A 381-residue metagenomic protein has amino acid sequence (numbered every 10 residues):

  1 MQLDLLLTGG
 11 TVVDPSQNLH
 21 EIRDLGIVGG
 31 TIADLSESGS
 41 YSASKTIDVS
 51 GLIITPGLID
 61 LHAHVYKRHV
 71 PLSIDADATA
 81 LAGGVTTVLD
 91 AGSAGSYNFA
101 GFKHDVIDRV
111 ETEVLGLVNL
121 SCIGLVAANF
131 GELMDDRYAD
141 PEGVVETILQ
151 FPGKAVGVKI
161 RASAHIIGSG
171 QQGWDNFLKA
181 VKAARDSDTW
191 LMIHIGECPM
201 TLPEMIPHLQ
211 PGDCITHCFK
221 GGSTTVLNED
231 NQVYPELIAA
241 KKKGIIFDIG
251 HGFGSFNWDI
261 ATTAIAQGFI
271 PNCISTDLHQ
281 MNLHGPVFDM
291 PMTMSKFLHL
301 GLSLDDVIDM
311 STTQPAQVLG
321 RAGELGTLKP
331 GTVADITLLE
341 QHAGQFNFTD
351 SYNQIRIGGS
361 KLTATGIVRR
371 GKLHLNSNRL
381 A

Functional and structural regions predicted by a protein language model:
M1-T55: Histidine-rich, glycine-flanked metal-binding segment
G10, V333-A381: C-terminal cap of metal-dependent C-N hydrolases
Y41, V49-R109: Metal-associated gating/positioning segment near the N- to mid-region
I59-A63, V88-D90, V114-V118, V156-I160 (+4 more regions): Hydrophobic faces of well-ordered beta-strands that scaffold small-molecule active sites in alpha/beta enzyme cores
H69-D77, R137-I148, P199-M205: Short, acidic/polar
G83-L89, S93-A94, R109-D136, K159-A162 (+1 more regions): Metal-cofactor-binding active-site regions of metalloenzymes
A164-H284: Active-site core of metal-dependent hydrolases
D259-H342: His/Asp/Glu-enriched, well-ordered alpha-helical/loop segment that forms or immediately abuts the divalent-metal
